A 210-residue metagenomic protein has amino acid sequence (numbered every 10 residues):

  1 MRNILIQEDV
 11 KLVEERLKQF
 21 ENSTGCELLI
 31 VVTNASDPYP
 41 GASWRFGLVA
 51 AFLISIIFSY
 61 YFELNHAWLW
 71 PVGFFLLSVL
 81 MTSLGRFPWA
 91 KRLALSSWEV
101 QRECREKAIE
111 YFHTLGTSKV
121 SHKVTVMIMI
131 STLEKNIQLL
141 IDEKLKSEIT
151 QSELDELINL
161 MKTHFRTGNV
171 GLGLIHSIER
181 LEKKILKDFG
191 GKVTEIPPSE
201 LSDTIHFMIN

Functional and structural regions predicted by a protein language model:
R2-L28: Short, charged cytosolic
T33-G41, T117: Membrane interfacial helix-start motif at the N-side
Y39-A50: Select subsegments of transmembrane alpha-helices in polytopic membrane proteins, especially boundary-proximal
I56, R92, E99-C104, G116-H122: N-terminal, polar/charged subdomain of small-to-medium soluble alpha/beta proteins
S59-L93: Transmembrane alpha-helices and immediately adjacent membrane-cytoplasm interface residues in multi-pass integral
K107-I141: Acidic, Ser/Thr-rich low-complexity segments on the non-lumenal side of membrane proteins
L133-T167: Flexible, solvent-exposed short loops/turns enriched in glycine
K162-N210: Cytosol-/stroma-facing membrane-proximal "stalk/adaptor" domains immediately downstream of transmembrane anchors
